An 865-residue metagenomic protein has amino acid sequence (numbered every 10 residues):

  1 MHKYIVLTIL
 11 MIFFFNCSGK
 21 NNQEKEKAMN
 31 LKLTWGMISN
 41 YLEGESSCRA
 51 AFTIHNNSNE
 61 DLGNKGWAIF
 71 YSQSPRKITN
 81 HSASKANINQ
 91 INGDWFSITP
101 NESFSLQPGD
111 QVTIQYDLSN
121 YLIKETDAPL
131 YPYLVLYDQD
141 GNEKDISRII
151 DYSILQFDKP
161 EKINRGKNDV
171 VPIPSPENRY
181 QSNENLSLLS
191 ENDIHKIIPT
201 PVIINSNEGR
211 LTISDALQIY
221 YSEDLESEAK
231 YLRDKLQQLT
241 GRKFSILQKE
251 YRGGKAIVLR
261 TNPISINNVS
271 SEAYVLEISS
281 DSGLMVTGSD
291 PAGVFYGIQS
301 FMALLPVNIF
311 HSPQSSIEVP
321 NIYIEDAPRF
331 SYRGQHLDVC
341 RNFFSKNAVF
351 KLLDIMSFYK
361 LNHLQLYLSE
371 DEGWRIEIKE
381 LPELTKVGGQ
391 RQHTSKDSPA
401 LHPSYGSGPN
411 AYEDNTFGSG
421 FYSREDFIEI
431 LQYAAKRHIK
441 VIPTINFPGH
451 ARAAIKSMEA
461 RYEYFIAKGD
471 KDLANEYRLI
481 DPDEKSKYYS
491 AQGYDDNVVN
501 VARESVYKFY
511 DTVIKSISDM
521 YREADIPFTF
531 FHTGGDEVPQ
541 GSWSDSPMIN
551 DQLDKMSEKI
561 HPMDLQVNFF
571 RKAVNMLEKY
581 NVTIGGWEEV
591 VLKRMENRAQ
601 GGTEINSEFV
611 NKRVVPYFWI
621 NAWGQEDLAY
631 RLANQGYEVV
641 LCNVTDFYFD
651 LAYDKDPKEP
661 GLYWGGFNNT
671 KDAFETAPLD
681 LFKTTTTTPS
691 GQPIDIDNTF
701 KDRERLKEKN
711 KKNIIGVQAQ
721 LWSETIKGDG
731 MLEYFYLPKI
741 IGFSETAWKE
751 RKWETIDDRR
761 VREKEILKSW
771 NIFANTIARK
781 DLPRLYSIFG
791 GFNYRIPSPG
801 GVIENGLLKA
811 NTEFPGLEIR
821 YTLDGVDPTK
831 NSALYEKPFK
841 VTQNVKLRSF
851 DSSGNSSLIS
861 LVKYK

Functional and structural regions predicted by a protein language model:
G19-K25, A128-P328, G586-E596, N793-I803: Acidic, contiguous N-terminal accessory segments
Q23-S46: Low-complexity, acidic Ser/Thr/Pro/Gly-rich terminal tails and inter-domain linkers that flank the onset of structured
I38, N59-N92, Y131-L134: Short acidic, flexible loop segments centered on an aromatic residue
N40-Y41, T53-D61, A502-R503: Asparagine-centered strand-capping/turn motif at beta-strand->loop junctions
Y220, V761-K865: Short, compositionally stereotyped local motifs that mark structural "simplifiers"
S271-N497, R503-R522, I526-F530, Q718-W722: Feature activates predominantly on carbohydrate-active enzymes
K487-V614, I620-G624: Active-site neighborhood of glycoside hydrolase catalytic domains
T583-G801: Flexible, acidic glycine-rich loops studded with aromatic residues
